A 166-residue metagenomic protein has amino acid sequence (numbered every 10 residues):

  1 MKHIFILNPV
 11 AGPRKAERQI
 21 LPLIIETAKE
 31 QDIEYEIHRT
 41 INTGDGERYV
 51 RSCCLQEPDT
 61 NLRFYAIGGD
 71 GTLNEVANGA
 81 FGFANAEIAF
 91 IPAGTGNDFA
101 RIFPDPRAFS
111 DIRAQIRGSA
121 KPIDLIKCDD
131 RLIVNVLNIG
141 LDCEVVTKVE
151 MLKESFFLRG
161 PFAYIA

Functional and structural regions predicted by a protein language model:
M1-F64, N78: ATP/NTP phosphate-donor binding region
P9, I67-G69, I91-A93: Glycine-rich beta-strand-to-loop/alpha-helix junction loops that act as flexible
A11, L73, T95: Short, glycine/acidic-enriched loop or turn micro-motifs at the edges of active sites
K15-A16, E75-A77, A100-I102, E144: Short glycine-/acidic-enriched loop or helix-start segments at secondary-structure transitions that form or flank
T40, G82-A166: Catalytic core of DAGKc-family lipid kinases
G44-D45, G71, G140: Short alpha-helical
A66, N74, A89: Redox-cofactor binding/interface segments in oxidoreductases and associated redox assembly factors
T72-N85: Short Gly/Thr/Asp-enriched flexible loops that form oxyanion-binding sites at enzyme active sites
